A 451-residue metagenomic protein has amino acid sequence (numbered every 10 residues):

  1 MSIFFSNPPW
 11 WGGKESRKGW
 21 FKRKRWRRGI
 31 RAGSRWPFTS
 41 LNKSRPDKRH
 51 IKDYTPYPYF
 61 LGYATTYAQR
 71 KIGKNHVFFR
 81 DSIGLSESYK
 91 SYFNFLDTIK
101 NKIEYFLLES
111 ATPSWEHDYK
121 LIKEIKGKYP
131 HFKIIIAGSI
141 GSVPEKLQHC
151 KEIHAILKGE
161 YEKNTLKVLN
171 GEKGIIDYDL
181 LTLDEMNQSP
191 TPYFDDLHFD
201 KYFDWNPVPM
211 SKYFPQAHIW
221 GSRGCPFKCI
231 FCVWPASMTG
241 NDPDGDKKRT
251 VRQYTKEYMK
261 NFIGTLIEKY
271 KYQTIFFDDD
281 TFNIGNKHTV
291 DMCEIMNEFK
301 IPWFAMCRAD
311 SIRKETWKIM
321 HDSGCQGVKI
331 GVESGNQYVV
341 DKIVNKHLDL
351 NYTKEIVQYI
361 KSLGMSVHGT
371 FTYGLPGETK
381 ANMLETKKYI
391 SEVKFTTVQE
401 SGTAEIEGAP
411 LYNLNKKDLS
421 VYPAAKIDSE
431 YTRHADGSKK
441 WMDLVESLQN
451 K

Functional and structural regions predicted by a protein language model:
S2-F262, K269: Acidic, low-complexity intrinsically disordered segments
S2-T55, H218, S366, A381-K451: C-terminal accessory regions of radical SAM enzymes
L61, D118, T165, M259 (+6 more regions): Aromatic/hydrophobic pocket-lining residues that form the small-molecule binding cavity in soluble enzyme cores
I83-G84, I140, D280-G285, R308-A309 (+2 more regions): Short, solvent-exposed turn/loop segments enriched in Gly/Ser/Thr/Pro and often Arg
G84-E87, G335-N345, V357-N382, G402-E407 (+1 more regions): Conserved strand-turn element in the central/C-terminal portion of the radical SAM core barrel that lines
E145-K151, T316, G377-S391: Catalytic cores of alpha/beta
D195-V367, K388: Radical SAM [4Fe-4S] cluster-binding motif and immediate context
